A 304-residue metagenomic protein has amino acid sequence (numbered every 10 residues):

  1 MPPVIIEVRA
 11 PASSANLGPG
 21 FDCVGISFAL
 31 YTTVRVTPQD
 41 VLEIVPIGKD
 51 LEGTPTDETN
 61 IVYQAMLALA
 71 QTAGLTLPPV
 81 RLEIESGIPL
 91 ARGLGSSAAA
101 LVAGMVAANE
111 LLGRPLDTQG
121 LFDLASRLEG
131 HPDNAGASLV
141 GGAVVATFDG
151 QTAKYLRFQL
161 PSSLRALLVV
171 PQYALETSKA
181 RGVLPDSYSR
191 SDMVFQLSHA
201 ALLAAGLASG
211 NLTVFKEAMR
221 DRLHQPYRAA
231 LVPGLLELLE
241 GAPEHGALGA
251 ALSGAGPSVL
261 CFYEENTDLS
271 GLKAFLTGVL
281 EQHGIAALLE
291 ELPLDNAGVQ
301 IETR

Functional and structural regions predicted by a protein language model:
M1-R92, V106, E110, R114-L116 (+2 more regions): ATP-binding N-lobe of GHMP and related small-molecule kinases
A12, L30, D40, G142 (+4 more regions): Glycine-rich beta-alpha junction loops
D22-G25, S126-G136, A153-Q159, A204 (+1 more regions): A generic local secondary-structure boundary/capping motif
T37, S138-V140, V144-D149, C261-E264 (+1 more regions): Short beta-strand-to-turn element immediately C-terminal to the catalytic PLP-Schiff-base lysine in fold type I
N60-A70, A200, L238, F275-L276: Short, well-ordered amphipathic alpha-helical segments that serve as non-catalytic structural scaffolds within diverse
T76-K154: Gly/Ser-rich oxyanion-binding loop with an adjacent helix/lid that shapes the negatively charged ligand pocket
V170-A230: Active-site rim beta-loop-alpha module in soluble metabolic enzymes
L207-R304: Glycine-rich, charge-dense phosphate/pyrophosphate-binding loop(s) and the adjacent flexible "lid"/catalytic subdomain
